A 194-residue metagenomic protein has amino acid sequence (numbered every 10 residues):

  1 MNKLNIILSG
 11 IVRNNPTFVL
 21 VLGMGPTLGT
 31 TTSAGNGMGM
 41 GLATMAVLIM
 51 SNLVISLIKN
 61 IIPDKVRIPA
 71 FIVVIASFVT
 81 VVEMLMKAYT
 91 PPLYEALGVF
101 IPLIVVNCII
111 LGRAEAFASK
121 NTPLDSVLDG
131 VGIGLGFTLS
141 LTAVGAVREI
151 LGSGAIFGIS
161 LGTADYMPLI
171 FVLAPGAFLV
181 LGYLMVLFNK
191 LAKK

Functional and structural regions predicted by a protein language model:
M1-N2, G29-S33, P63-R67, E115-S126: Juxtamembrane helix-boundary/capping and inter-helix hinge elements in multi-pass membrane proteins
N2-T17: N-terminal membrane topogenic signal
N5, D125-K194: C-terminal transmembrane helix-loop-helix hairpin of multi-pass membrane proteins
L22-L28, T44-I49, A76-E83, V105-L111 (+2 more regions): Hydrophobic core segments of alpha-helical transmembrane domains in multi-pass membrane transport and ion-translocation
A34-M50, A70, Y94-V105, P175: Structural signature of hydrophobic alpha-helical transmembrane segments
S51-D64, L111-N121, L187-L191: C-terminal ends of transmembrane helices
I62-I75, A96-P102, D129: Cytoplasmic-side transmembrane-helix entry/capping segments in multi-pass membrane proteins
V81-A96: Transmembrane alpha-helix boundary signature
